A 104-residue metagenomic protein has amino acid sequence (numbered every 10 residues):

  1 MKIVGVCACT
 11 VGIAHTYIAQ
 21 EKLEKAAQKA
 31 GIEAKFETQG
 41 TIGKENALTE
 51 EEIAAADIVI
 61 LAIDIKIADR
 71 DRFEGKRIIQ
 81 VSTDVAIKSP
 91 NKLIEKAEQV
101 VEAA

Functional and structural regions predicted by a protein language model:
M1, A8-Q28: Glycine-rich phosphate/diphosphate-binding loop of Rossmann-like nucleotide-binding domains
I3-V4, I78-A104: Ser/Thr/Gly-rich flexible loops in soluble cytosolic domains mediating phosphotransfer, phosphorylation
A14, D69-R70: Glycine/Thr-rich phosphate-binding loops of Rossmann-like dinucleotide-binding domains
A19-E24, R77-I78, K96: Short, solvent-exposed amphipathic alpha-helical segments in soluble enzyme and RNA/protein-processing domains
K29-A56: N-terminal beta-loop-helix "entrance" segment that forms/cooperates in small-molecule cofactor or anionic ligand
A56-D57, G75-K76: Short, well-ordered alpha-helix to beta-strand connector turns
I63-I67: Short, polar loop motifs at secondary-structure junctions
